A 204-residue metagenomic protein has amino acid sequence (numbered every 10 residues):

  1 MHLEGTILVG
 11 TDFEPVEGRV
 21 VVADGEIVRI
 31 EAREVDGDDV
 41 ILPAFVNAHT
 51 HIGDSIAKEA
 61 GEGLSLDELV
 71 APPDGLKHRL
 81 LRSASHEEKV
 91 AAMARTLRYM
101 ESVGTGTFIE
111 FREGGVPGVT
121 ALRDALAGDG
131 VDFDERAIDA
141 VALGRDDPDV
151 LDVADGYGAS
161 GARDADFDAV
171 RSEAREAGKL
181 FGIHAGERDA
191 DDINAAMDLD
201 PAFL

Functional and structural regions predicted by a protein language model:
M1-E34: N-terminal metal-binding scaffold of metallo-dependent hydrolase/deaminase domains
H2, G104-T107, V153, D200: Short loop/turn motifs at secondary-structure junctions
G5, V20, G25, D38 (+4 more regions): Divalent metal-coordination and catalytic microenvironments
A32-L42: Active-site metal-binding motif and surrounding structural segment of the metallo-beta-lactamase
V40-I41, S55-D129: Alpha-helical scaffold segments that flank or form the walls of functional sites
P43, G53-S55, A190: Conserved protein kinase catalytic core
V46-H51, H184-G186: Histidine-centered divalent metal-coordination motifs
F111-A202: Metal-coordinating catalytic core of metallo-dependent amide/deamination hydrolases
